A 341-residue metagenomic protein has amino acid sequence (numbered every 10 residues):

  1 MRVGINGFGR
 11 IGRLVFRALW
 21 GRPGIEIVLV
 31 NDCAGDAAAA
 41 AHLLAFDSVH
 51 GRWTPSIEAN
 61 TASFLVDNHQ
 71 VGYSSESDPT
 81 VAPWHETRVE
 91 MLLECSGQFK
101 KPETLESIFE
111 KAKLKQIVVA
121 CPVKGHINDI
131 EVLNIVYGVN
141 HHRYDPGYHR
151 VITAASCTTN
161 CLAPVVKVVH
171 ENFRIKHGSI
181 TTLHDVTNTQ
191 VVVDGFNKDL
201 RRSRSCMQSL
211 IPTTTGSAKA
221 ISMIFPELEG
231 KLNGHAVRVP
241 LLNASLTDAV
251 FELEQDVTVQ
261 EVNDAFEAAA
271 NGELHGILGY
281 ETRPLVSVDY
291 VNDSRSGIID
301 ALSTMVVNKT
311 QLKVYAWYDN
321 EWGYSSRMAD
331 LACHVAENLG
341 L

Functional and structural regions predicted by a protein language model:
M1-S203, D330, N338: N-terminal Rossmann-like NAD(P) cofactor-binding subdomain of oxidoreductases, focused on the glycine-rich
F16, E106, A163-H170, T181 (+6 more regions): Predominant activation on well-ordered alpha-helical scaffold segments within soluble catalytic domains
L19, P23, V169-F173, H177 (+6 more regions): Structural signal for hydrophobic packing residues in well-ordered secondary-structure cores of soluble enzyme domains
Y144-P146, R202, V239-S245, V306-K309: Short, flexible turn/loop "capping" segments at secondary-structure junctions
Y148-H149, S205-M207, A244-D248, Q311-K313: Short, solvent-exposed beta-strand edge segments and adjacent coil->beta transition regions
A155-S156, L210-P212, E252, Y318: Hydrophobic alpha-helical scaffolding
E171-L242: Acidic, glycine-rich segments within the central catalytic cores of soluble metabolic enzymes that bind/position
G234, L246, V250-L341: C-terminal active-site/capping subdomain that shapes the small-molecule cofactor and substrate pocket of enzyme
